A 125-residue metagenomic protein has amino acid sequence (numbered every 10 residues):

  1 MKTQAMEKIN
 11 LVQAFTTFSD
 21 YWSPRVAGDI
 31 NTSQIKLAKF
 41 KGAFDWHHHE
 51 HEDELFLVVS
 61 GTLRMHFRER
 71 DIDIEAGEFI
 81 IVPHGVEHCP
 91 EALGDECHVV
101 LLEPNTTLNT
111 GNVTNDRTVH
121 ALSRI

Functional and structural regions predicted by a protein language model:
T3-F15, G28, C89, L93-I125: Double-stranded beta-helix
L11-W46, E52, P104, G111: A short glycine-rich, His/Asp/Glu-containing loop-to-beta-strand
V26, L55, R64, D71 (+1 more regions): Short, surface-exposed charged micro-motifs
N31, V59-S60, E75-A76: A cytosolic small-molecule/anion-sensing beta-strand core signal
K39-F40, H49-F67: Short, conserved beta-strand element in jelly-roll/cupin
G42-D45, R70, G85-E87: Short beta-turn/strand-loop junction motif enriched in small, turn-promoting residues
H47-H48, E91: Short glycine/serine/proline-enriched coil/turn segments at secondary-structure junctions
R68-H84: Short acidic-glycine-tyrosine-enriched beta hairpin
